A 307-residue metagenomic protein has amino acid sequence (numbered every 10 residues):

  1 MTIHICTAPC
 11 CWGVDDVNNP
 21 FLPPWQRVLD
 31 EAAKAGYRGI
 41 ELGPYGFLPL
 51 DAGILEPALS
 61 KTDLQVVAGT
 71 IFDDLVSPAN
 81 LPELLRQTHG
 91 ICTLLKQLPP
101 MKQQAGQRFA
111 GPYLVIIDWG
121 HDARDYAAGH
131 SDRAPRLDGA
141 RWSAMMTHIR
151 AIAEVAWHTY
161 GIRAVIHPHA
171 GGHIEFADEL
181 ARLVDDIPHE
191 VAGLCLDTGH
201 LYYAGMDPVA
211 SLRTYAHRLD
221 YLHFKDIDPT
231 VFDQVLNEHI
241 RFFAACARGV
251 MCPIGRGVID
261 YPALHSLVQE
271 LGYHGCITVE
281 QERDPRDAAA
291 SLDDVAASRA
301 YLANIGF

Functional and structural regions predicted by a protein language model:
M1-P23: Boundary/entry segment of secreted carbohydrate-active catalytic domains
M1-T2, L29-K34, P49-A68, H89-G111 (+4 more regions): Acidic (Asp/Glu)-rich catalytic clusters
I3-P9, I40-L42, V66-T70, P112-I116 (+4 more regions): Hydrophobic faces of well-ordered beta-strands that scaffold small-molecule active sites in alpha/beta enzyme cores
T7, A32, I40, L59 (+6 more regions): Conserved, mostly hydrophobic/aromatic
D16-F21, G39-I54, D74-N80, R124 (+5 more regions): Acidic-and-aromatic substrate-binding clefts and catalytic sites of carbohydrate-active enzymes
N19-P23, A123-H130, V231-A244: Short, flexible, mixed-charge acidic loops at enzyme active sites
G39-I40, W142-P253, V258: Acidic/histidine-rich catalytic cores of soluble enzymes
Q65, N80-L194: Active-site acidic/histidine proton-transfer and metal-coordination neighborhood in alpha/beta enzyme cores
